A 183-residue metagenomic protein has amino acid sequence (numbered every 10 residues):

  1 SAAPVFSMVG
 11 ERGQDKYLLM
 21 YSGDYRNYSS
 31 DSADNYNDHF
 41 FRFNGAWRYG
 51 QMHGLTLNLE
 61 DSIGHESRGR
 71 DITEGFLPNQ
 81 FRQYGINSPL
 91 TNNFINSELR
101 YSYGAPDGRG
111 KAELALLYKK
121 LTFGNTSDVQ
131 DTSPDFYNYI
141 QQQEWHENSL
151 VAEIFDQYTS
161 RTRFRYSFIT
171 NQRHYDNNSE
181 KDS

Functional and structural regions predicted by a protein language model:
S1-S183: Gram-negative and organellar
